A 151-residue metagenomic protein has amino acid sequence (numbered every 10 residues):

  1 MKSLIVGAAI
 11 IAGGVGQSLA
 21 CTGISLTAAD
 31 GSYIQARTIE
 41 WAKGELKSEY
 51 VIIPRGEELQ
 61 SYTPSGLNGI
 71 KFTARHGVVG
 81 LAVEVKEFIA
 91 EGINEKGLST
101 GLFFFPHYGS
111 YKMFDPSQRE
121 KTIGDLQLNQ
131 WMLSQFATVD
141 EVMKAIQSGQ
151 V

Functional and structural regions predicted by a protein language model:
L4-G13: Sec-dependent N-terminal signal peptides
I5, S65-V78, Q135, V139-G149: Short, basic/low-complexity N-terminal boundary segments at the transition from targeting/disordered tails
A8-A9, G23, V85, Q130: Generic detector of short alpha-helix boundary/capping microenvironments and adjacent low-complexity segments
V15-A20: Sec/Tat signal peptide C-region and signal peptidase I cleavage site
T22-S117: A contiguous strand-loop segment
T27, Q118-Q150: Alpha/propeptide regions of enzymes that mature by internal proteolysis
